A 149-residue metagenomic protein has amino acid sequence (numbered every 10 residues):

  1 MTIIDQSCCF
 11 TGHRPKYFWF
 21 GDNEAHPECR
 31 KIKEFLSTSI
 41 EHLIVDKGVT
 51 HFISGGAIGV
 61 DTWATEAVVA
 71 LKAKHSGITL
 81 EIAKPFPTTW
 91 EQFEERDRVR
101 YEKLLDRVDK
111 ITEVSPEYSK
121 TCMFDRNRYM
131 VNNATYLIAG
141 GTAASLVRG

Functional and structural regions predicted by a protein language model:
M1-G149: Acidic/glycine-enriched connector segments
